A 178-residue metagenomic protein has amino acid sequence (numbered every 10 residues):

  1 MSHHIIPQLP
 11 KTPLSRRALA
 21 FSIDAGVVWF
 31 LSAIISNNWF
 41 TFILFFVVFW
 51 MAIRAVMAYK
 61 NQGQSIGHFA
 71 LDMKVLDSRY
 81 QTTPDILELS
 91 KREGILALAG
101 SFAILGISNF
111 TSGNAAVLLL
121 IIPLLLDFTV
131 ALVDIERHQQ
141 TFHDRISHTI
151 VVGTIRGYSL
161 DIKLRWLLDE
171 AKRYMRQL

Functional and structural regions predicted by a protein language model:
M1-L178: Membrane-interfacial and juxtamembrane segments of integral membrane proteins
